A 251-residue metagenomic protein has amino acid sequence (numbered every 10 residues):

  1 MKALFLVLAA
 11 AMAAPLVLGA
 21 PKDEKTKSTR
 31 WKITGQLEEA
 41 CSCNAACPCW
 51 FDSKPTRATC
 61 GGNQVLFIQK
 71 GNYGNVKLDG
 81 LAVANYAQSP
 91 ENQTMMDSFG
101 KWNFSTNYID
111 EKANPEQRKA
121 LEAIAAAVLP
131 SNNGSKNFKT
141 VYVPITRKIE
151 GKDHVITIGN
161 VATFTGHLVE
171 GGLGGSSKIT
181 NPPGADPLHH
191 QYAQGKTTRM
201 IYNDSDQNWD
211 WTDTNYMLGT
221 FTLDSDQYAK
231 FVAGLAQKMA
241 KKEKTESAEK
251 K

Functional and structural regions predicted by a protein language model:
M1-F5: Positively charged n-region of N-terminal signal peptides that target proteins for export
V7-P15: Bacterial N-terminal signal peptides
V17-R30: Cleaved targeting-peptide boundary
K27-K250: Beta-strand-enriched cores of mature, soluble protein domains
